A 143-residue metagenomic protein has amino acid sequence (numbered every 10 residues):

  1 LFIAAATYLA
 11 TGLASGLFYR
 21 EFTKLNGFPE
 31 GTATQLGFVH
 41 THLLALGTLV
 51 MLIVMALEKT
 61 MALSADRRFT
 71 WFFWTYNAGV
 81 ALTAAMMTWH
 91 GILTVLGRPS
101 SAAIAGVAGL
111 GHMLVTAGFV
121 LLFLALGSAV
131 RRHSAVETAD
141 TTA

Functional and structural regions predicted by a protein language model:
L1-A143: Hydrophobic alpha-helical transmembrane segments of multi-pass integral membrane proteins
